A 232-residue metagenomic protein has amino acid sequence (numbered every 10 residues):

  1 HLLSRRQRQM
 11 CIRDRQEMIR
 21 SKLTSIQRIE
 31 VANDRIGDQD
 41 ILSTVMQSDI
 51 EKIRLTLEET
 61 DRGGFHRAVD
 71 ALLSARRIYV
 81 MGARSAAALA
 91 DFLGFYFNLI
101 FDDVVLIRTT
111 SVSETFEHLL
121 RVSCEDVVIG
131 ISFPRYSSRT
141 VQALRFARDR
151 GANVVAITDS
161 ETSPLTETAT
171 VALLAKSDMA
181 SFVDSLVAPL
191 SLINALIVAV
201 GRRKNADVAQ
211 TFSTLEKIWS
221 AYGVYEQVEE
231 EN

Functional and structural regions predicted by a protein language model:
H1-C11: Single conserved hydrophobic/aromatic residue that forms the stacking wall/gate of nucleotide- or nucleobase-binding
I12-S21: Short, basic, alpha-helical segments at the C-terminal edge of helix-turn-helix-like DNA-binding modules
L23, Q27-N33, D40-T44: A cross-family phosphate/adenosyl-ligand binding-site feature
G37-R62: Ligand-binding beta-strand-loop-alpha-helix segment within the catalytic cores of soluble metabolic enzymes
T56-S74: A short, well-structured juxtamembrane/interface segment
L73-S191, A195-K204: Glycine-rich phosphate-binding loops that contact phosphosugars or nucleotide phosphates
A206-N232: A short, charged, Gly/Pro-tolerant segment at domain boundaries
